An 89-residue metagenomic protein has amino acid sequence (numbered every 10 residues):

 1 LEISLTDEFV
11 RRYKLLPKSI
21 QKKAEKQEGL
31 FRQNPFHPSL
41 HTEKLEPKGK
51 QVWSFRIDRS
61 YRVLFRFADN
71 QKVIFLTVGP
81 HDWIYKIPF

Functional and structural regions predicted by a protein language model:
L1-Q27: Arg/Lys-rich, positively charged N-terminal/basic patches that mediate binding to nucleic acids
E2, R11, L15, I57-F89: Enriched for short, Lys/Arg-rich terminal
I3, E25, F36-S39, V78: Non-catalytic, surface-exposed connector residues within folded enzymatic/regulatory domains
L30-F55: A short, surface-exposed loop/turn module that caps and links secondary-structure elements
